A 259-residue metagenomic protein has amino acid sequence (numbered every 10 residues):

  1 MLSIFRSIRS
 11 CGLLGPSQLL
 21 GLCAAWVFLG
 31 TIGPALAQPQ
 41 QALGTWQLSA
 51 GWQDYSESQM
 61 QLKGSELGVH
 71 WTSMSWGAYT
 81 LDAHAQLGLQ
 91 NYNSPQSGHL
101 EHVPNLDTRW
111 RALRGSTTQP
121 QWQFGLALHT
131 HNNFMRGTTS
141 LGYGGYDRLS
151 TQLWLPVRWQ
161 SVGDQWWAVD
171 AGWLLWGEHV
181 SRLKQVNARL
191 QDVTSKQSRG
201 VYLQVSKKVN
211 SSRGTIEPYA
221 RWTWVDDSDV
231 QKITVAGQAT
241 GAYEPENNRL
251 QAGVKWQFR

Functional and structural regions predicted by a protein language model:
A35-Q96, Q251, Q257-R259: Short glycine/proline- and aromatic-enriched beta-strand/turn motifs that initiate or cap beta-hairpins
P39-W46, S65, S75-A83, S116-L126 (+3 more regions): Outer-envelope beta-barrel architecture signal
A42, Q61-L67, L87, G98-L106 (+5 more regions): Residues that define the transmembrane beta-barrel architecture of outer-membrane proteins
A50, L67-W76, L106-R114, L126-L128 (+5 more regions): Residues on the lipid-exposed face of transmembrane beta-strands in outer-membrane beta-barrel proteins
A50-S56, A85-N93, A112, L126-F134 (+4 more regions): Transmembrane beta-strands of outer-membrane beta-barrel pores
Q53-Q59, N91-L100, T138-D147, S181-K196 (+1 more regions): Extracellular loop and loop/strand-boundary signature of outer-membrane beta-barrel proteins
Q86-S161, G241: Outer-membrane pore/translocation modules
V193-R259: Predominantly the C-terminal beta-signal and adjacent terminal strand-loop region of outer-membrane beta-barrel
